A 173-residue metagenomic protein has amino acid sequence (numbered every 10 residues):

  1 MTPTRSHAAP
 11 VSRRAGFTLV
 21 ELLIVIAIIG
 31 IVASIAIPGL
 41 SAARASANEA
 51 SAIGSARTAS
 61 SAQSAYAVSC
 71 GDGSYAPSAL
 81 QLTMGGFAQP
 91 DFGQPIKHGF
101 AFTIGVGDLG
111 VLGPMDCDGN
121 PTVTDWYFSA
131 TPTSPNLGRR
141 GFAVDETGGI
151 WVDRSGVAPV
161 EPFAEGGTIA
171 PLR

Functional and structural regions predicted by a protein language model:
M1-F17: N-terminal leader/signal peptides at the extreme start of proteins
S6, V152-D153: Short capping micro-motif at the N-terminus of alpha-helices
S12-L40: N-terminal single-pass transmembrane signal-anchor helix
P38-S41, A67, W151: Nucleotide phosphate-binding site architecture
G39-A56: Aliphatic-rich helix starts adjacent to a transmembrane/signal segment
T58-R140, V144-T147, R154, E165-R173: Extracellular/periplasmic head regions of type IV pilus-like filament subunits
